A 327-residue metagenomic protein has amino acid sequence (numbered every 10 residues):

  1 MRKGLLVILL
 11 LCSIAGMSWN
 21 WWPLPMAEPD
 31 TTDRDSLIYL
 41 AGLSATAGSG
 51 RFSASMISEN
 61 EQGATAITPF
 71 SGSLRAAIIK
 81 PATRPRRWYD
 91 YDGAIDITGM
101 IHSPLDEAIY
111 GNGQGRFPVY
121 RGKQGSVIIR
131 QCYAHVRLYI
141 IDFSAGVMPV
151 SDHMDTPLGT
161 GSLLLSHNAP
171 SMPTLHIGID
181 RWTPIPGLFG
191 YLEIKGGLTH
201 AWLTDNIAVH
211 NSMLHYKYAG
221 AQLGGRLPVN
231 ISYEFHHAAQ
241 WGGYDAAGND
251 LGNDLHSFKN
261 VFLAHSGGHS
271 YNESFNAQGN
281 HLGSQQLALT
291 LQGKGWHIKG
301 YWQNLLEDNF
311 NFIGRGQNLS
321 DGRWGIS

Functional and structural regions predicted by a protein language model:
G4-S13: Sec-dependent N-terminal signal peptides
W21, M26-Y39, K80-G93, R137-I141 (+4 more regions): Short loop/turn motifs that connect adjacent beta-strands in outer-membrane beta-barrel proteins
W21-L74, T83-I97, I194-H200: Transmembrane beta-strand segments of Gram-negative outer membrane beta-barrel proteins
Y39-A54, Y91-I101, V136, F143-P149 (+3 more regions): Transmembrane beta-barrel strands of outer-membrane/channel proteins
E59-A64, M100, G115-Y120, G159-L165 (+3 more regions): Extracellular loop and loop/strand-boundary signature of outer-membrane beta-barrel proteins
T65-S71, G122-I129, N168-M172, H210-L214 (+2 more regions): Transmembrane beta-barrel outer-membrane domains
W88-V136, S151-N168: Surface-exposed loop and membrane-interface regions of Gram-negative outer-membrane beta-barrel proteins
G178-S327: Signature for the C-terminal beta-barrel architecture of outer-membrane proteins
